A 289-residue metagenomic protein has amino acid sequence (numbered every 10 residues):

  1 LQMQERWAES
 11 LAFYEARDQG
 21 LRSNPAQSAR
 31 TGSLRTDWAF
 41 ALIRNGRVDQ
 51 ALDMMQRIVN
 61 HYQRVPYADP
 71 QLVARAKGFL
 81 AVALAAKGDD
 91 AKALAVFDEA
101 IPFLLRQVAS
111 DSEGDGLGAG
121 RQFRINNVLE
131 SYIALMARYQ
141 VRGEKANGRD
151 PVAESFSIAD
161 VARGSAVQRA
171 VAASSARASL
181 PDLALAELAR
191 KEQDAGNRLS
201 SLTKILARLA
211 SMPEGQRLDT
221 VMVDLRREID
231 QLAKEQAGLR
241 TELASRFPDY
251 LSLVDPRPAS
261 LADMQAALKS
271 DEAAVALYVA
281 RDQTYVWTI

Functional and structural regions predicted by a protein language model:
S23-Q27, R64-D69, R106-A109, A119: Short coil/turn linkers that connect adjacent helices within long alpha-helical scaffolds, especially alpha-solenoid
P25-R35, Y67-A76: Alpha-solenoid helical repeat architecture
G32-S33, F40, L72-R75, V82 (+2 more regions): Residue register of alpha-helical TPR repeats
D90, L94-R106, S112-I289: Amphipathic alpha-helical protein-protein interaction segments
